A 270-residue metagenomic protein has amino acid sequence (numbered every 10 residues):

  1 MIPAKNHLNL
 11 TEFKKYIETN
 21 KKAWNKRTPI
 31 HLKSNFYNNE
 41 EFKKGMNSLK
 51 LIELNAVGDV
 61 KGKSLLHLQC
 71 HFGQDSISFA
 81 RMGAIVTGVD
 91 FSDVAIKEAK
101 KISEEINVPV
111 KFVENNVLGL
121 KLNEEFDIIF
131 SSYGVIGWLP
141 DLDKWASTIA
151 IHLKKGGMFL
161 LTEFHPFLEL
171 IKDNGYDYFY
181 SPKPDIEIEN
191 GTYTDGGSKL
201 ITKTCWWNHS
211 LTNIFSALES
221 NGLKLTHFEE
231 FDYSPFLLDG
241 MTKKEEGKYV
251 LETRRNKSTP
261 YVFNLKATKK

Functional and structural regions predicted by a protein language model:
M1-K61, Q74, S78: Conserved class I S-adenosyl-L-methionine
K63-G119: Class I SAM-dependent methyltransferase SAM/SAH-binding core
L118-I129: A short acidic, Gly/Pro-enriched loop at the edge of an enzyme's catalytic core that lines a small-molecule cofactor
D127-D143: A short SAM/SAH-binding and catalytic strip from SAM-dependent methyltransferases
D143-M158: A short glycine-rich, Lys/Arg-flanked "PGG" loop and its adjoining helix->strand segment in the class I
M158-T192: Conserved class I S-adenosyl-L-methionine
E163-L170, G197-N213: Acceptor-substrate binding/catalytic loop of class I
C205-F228: Short alpha-helix
